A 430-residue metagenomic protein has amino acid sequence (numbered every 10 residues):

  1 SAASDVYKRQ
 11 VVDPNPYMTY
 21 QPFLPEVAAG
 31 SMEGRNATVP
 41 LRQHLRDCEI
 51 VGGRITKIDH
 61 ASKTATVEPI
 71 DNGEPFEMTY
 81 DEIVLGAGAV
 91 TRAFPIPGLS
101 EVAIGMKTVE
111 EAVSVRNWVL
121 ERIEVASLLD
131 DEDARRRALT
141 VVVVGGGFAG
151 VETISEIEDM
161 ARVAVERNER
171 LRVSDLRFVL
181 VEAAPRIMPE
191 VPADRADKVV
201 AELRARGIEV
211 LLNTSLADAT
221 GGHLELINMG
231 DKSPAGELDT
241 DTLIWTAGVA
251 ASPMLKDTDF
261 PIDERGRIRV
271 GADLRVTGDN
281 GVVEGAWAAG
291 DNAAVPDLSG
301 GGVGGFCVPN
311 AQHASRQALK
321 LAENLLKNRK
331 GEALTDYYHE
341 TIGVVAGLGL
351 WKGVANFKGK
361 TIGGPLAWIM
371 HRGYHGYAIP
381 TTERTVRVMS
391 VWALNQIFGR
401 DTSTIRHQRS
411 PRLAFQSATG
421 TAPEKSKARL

Functional and structural regions predicted by a protein language model:
A2-Y7: Short, small-residue-biased leader/transition segments that mark boundaries at the very start of proteins
P16-R35, R186-E190: Conserved N-terminal glycine-rich FAD pyrophosphate-binding loop of Rossmann-like flavoproteins
C48-T64, D71, E158-T277, L334: A Rossmann-like FAD-binding core segment of flavoenzymes
E49-V142, G230-S233, I244: FAD-binding core/adjacent interface of flavoenzyme oxidoreductases
E101-D130, G236-R316: FAD-site-proximal beta/loop scaffold in flavoenzymes
N117-V173: Rossmann-like NAD(P)H-binding beta-loop-alpha module
H313, Q317-L430: C-terminal, flexible cofactor-proximal segment of oxidoreductases
